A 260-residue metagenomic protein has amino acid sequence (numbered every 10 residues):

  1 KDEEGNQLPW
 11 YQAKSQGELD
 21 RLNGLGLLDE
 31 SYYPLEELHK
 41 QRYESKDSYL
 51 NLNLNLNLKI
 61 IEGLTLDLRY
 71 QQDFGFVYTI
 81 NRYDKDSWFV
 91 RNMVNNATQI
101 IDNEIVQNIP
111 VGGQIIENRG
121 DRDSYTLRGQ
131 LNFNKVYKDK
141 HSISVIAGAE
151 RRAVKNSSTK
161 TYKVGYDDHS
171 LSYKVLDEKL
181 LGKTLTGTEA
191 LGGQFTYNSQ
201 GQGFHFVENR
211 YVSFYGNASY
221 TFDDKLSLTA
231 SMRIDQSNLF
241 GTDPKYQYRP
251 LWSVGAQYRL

Functional and structural regions predicted by a protein language model:
K1-Y49, R69, D73-V212, L239-K245 (+1 more regions): Surface-exposed loop/interface segments of Gram-negative outer-membrane beta-barrel transport/assembly proteins
S48-Q71: P-loop NTPase catalytic cores that bind/hydrolyze ATP
L52-L58, L127-F133, G216-F222, V254-Y258: Residues on the lipid-exposed face of transmembrane beta-strands in outer-membrane beta-barrel proteins
K59-I61, V136-K140, D223: Outer-membrane beta-barrel channels and translocator barrels
G63-L66, H141, K225-L228: Repeated loop/turn-to-beta-strand initiation elements of outer-membrane beta-barrel proteins
N209-S213, Y220-K225: Short, flexible loop/turn motifs enriched in small residues
L228-Q236: Glycine- and acidic-rich phosphate- and metal-coordinating loops
K245-Q257: Short secondary-structure subsegments characteristic of cysteine-rich extracellular domains
